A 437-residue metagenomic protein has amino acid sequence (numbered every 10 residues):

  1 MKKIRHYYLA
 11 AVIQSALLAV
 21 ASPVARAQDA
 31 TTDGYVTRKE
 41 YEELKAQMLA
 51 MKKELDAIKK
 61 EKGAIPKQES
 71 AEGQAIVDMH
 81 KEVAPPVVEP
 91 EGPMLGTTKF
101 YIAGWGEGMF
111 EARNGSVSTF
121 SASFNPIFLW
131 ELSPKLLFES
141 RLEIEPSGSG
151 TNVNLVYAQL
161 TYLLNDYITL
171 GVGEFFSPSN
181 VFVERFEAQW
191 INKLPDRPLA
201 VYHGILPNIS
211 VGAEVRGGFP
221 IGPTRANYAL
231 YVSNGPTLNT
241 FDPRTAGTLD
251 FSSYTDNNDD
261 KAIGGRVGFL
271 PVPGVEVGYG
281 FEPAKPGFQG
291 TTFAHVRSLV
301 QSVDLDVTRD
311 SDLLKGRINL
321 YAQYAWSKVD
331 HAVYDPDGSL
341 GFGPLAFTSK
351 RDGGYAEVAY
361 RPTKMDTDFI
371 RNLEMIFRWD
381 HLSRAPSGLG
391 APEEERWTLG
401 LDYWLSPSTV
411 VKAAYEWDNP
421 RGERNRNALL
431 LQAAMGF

Functional and structural regions predicted by a protein language model:
K2, P23-V24: Periplasmic/cell-envelope proteins involved in peptidoglycan metabolism and beta-lactam response
K2-V12: Bacterial N-terminal signal peptides that target proteins for export
A10-V20: Bacterial N-terminal signal peptides
V24-F110: N-terminal periplasmic/intermembrane-space "pro-region" immediately following the signal or transit peptide
V88-L238, D259-I263, G268-V277, D352-M365 (+2 more regions): Outer membrane beta-barrel
A158-L163, G171, R185-N192, H203 (+1 more regions): Outer-membrane beta-barrel pore domains
G204, S252, D256, F347: Glycine- and other small-residue-rich loops at beta-strand/loop junctions that grip anionic moieties
T240, T245-G290: Loop-centered beta-sheet repeat module
